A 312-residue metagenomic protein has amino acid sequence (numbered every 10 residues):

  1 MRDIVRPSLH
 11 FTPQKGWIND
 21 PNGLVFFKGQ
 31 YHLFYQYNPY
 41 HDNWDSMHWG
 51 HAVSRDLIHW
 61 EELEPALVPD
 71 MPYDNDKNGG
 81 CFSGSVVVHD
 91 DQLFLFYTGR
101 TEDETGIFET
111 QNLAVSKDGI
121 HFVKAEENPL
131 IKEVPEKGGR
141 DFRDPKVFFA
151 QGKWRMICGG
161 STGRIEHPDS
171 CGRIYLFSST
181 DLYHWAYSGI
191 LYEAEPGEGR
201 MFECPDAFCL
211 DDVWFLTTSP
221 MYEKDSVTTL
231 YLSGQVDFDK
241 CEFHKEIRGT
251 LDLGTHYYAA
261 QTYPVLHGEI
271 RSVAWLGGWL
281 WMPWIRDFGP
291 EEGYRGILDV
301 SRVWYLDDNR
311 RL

Functional and structural regions predicted by a protein language model:
M1-D144, F148-E198, C209-G254, L276-L312: Beta-rich carbohydrate-recognition and catalytic domains
K146, A260-Q261: A generic local secondary-structure boundary/capping motif
R200-P205, Y257-A260: Repeated scaffold domains used in trafficking and secretory/extracellular systems, primarily beta-propellers
